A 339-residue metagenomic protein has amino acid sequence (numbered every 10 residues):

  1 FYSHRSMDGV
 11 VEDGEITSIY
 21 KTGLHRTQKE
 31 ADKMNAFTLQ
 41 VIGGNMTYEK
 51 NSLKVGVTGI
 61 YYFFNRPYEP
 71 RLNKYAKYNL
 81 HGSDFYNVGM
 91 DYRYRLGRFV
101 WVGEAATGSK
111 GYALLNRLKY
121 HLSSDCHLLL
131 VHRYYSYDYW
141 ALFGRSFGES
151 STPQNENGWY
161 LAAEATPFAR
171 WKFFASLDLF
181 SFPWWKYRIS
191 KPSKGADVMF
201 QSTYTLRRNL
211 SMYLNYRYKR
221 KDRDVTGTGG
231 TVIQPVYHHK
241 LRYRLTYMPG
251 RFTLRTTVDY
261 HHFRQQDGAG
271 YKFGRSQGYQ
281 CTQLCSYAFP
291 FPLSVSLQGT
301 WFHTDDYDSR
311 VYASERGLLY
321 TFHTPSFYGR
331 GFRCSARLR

Functional and structural regions predicted by a protein language model:
F1-R26, N35-T47: Aromatic- and glycine-enriched pocket-lining scaffold segments that form the walls of small-molecule binding clefts
Q28, N73-Y75: A short, structure-level motif marking secondary-structure boundaries and short turns
A31: Conserved catalytic alpha/beta cores of large enzymes that bind or transform nucleotide phosphates and polynucleotides
L39-P70, K77-R339: Exposed, low-structure sequence patches enriched in small/polar residues
